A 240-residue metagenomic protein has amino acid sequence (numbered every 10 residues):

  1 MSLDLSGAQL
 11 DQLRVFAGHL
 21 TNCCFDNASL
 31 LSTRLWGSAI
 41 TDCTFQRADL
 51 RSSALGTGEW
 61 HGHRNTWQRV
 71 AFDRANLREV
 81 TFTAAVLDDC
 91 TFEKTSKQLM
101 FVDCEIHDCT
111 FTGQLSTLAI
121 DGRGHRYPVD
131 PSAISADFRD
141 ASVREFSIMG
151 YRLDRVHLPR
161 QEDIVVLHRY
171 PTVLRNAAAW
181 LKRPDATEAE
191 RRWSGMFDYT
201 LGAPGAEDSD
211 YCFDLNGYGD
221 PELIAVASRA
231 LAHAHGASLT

Functional and structural regions predicted by a protein language model:
M1-R175: Tandem repeat scaffolds
D154-T240: Long, ordered, amphipathic alpha-helical scaffolds
